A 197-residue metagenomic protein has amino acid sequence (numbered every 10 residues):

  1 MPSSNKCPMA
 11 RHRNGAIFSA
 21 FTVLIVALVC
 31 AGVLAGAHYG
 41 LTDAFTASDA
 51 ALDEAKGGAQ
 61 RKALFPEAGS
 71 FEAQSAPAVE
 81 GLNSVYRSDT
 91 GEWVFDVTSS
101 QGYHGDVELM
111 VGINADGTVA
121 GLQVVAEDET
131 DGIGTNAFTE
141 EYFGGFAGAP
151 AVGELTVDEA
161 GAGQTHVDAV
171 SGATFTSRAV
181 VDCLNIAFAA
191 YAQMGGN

Functional and structural regions predicted by a protein language model:
P2-N197: Flexible, solvent-exposed loop/hinge segments and secondary-structure transition points
